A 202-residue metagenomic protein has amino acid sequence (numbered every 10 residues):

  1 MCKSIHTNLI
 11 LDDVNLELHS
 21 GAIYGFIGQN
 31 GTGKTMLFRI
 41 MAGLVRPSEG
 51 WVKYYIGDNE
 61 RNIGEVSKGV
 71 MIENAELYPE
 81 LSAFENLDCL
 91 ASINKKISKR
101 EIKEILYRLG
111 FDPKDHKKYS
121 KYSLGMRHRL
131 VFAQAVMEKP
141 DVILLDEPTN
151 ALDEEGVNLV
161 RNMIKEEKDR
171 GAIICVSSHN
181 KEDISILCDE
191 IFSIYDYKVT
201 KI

Functional and structural regions predicted by a protein language model:
I27-Q29: The feature captures the beta-strand-to-loop junction immediately N-terminal to the Walker
A42: Helix-to-loop junction immediately C-terminal to a conserved catalytic motif
G50-V66: Conserved ABC transporter NBD signature motif
D88, K99-D115: Conserved ABC ATPase "signature" region
I143-E147: Catalytic Walker B motif of ABC-type/P-loop ATPase nucleotide-binding domains
